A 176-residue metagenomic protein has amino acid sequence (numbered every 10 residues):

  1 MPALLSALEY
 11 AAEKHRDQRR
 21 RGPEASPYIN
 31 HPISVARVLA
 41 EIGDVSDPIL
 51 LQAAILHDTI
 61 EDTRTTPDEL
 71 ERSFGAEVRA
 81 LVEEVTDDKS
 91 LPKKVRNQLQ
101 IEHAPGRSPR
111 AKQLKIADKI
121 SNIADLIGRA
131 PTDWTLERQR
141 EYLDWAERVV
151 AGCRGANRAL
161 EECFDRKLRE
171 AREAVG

Functional and structural regions predicted by a protein language model:
M1-G176: Active-site helical microenvironments for divalent-metal-assisted chemistry
